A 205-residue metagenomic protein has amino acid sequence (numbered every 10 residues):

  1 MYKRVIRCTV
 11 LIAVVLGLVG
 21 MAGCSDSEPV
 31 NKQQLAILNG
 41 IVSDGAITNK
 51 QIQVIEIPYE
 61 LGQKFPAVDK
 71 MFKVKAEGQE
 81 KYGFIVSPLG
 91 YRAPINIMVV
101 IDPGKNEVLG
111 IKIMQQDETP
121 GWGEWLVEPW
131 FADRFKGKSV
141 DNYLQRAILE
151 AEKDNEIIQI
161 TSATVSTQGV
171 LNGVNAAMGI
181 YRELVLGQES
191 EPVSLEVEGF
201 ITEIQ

Functional and structural regions predicted by a protein language model:
M1-V10: Bacterial N-terminal signal peptides that target proteins for export
V10-L18: Hydrophobic helical h-region of N-terminal Sec-dependent signal peptides in bacterial secretory/periplasmic proteins
V19-G23: C-terminal motif of bacterial Sec signal peptides marking the signal peptidase cleavage site
C24-Q205: Flexible, solvent-exposed loop/hinge segments and secondary-structure transition points
